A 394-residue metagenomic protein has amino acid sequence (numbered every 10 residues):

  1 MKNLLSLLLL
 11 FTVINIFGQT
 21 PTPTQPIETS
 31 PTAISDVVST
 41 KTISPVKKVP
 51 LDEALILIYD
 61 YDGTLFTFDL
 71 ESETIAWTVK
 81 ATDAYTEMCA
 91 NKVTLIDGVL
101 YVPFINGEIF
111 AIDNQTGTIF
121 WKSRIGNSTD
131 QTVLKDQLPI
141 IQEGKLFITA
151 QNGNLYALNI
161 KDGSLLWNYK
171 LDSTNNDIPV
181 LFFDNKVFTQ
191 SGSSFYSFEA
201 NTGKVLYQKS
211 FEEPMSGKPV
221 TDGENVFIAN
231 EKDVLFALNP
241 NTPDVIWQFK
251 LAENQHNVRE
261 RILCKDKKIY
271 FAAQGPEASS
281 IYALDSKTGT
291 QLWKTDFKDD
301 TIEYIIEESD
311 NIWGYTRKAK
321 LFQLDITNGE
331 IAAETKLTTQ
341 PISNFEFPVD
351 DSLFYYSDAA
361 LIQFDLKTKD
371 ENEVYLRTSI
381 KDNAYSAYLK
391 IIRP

Functional and structural regions predicted by a protein language model:
M1-P21: Bacterial Sec-dependent N-terminal signal peptides
N15-F17, Q142, T327, A332 (+1 more regions): Residues marking helix boundaries in flexible regions
Q19-V79: An edge-strand/N-cap motif at the start of beta-rich repeat modules
T22-T24, K135, D162, T242: Threonine-centered tandem repeat motifs in low-complexity domains
S30-S39, T74-D83, T118-T129, S164-K170 (+5 more regions): A short beta-strand motif characteristic of beta-propeller blades
S39-T64, D83-I109, S123, T129-Y156 (+7 more regions): Repeat-blade elements of multi-bladed beta-propeller folds
L70-E73, D113-G117, N159-G163, E199-G203 (+4 more regions): Short loop/turn segments that connect beta-strands within beta-propeller blades
D358-V374: Short cationic/low-complexity microdomains
